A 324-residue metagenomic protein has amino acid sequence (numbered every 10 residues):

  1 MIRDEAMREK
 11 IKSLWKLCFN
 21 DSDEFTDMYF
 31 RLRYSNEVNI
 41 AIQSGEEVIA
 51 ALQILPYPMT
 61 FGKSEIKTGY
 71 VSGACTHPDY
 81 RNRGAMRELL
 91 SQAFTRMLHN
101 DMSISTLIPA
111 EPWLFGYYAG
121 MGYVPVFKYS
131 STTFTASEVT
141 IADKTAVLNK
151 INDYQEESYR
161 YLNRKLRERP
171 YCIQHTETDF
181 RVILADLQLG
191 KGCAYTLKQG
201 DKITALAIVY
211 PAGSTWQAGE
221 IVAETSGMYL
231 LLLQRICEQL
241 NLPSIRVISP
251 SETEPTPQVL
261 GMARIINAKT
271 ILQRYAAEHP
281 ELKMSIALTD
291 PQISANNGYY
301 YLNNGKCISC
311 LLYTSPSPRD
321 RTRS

Functional and structural regions predicted by a protein language model:
M1, Y313-T322: Conserved small/polar residues in nucleotide/adenosyl-binding loops
M1-P56, K63-Y70, A136-E177, A212-W216: Short amphipathic alpha-helix that is part of the acyltransferase structural core
K67-P78, T215-E224: Conserved acetyl-CoA binding element of GNAT-fold acetyltransferases
T76, N82-T95, S226-C237: Conserved acetyl-CoA-binding loop-helix of GNAT-fold acetyltransferases
M97-A110, N241-P250: Conserved GNAT acetyl-CoA-binding A-motif
S103-I104, A110-K128, T253-A263: Conserved active-site alpha-helix within GNAT-family acetyltransferase domains
P125-G227, L231-R235, P250-E252, Y275-P280 (+1 more regions): Amide-forming acyltransferase catalytic core, primarily the GNAT-like/NAT-type and related acyltransferase folds
L232-Y301: Acidic, aliphatic-rich amphipathic alpha-helical segments
